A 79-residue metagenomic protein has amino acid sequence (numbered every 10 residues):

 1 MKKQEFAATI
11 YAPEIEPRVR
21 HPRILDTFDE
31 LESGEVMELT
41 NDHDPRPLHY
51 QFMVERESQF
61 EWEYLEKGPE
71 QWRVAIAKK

Functional and structural regions predicted by a protein language model:
M1-K79: Positively charged, polar, low-complexity stretches
